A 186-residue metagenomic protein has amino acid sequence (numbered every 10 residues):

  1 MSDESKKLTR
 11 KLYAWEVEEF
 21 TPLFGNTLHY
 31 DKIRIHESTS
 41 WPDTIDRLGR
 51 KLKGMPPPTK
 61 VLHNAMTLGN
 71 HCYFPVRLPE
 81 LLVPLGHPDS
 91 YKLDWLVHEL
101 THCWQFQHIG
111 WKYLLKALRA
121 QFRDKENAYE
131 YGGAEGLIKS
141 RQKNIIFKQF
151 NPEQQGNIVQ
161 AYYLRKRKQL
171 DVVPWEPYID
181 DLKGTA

Functional and structural regions predicted by a protein language model:
M1-D3, H102: N-terminal targeting leaders of exported, membrane, and organelle-targeted proteins
D3-K32, H36-D43, R47: Structured, solvent-exposed hinge/loop segments at the ends of secondary-structure elements
R10-T21, L28, K60-H63, T67-G69 (+1 more regions): Metalloprotease/metallohydrolase-associated module, dominated by Zn2+-dependent proteases
E16, L96-L100: Structural preference for long, well-ordered alpha-helical segments in enzyme cores
S38-P42, H71-Y73, L78-L81, T101 (+2 more regions): Short, solvent-exposed loop/turn segments at secondary-structure junctions
W41-Y73, R123: Catalytic zinc-binding patch centered on the HExxH motif and its immediate surroundings that defines zinc-dependent
P56-A65, C72-V97, K143-K148: Short pre-active-site segment immediately N-terminal to the catalytic Zn-binding motif
E99-L118: Catalytic Zn2+-binding segment of zinc metalloproteases
